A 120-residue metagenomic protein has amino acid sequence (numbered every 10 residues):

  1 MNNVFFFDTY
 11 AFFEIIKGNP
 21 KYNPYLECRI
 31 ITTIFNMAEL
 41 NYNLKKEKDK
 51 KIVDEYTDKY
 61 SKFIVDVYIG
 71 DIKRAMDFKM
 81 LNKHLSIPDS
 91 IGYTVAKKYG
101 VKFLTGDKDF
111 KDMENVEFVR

Functional and structural regions predicted by a protein language model:
M1-F6, T33, K97-R120: Acidic, PIN/NYN-like endoribonuclease modules and their adjacent C-terminal/linker elements
M1-T32, N43-E55: Short, well-structured N-terminal submotif of metal-dependent ribonuclease cores
F12, M37-L40, F110-K111: A generic structural signal for short hydrophobic patches within well-formed alpha-helices
L26, Y60, M113-E114: Short, structured coil segments at secondary-structure junctions
F35-I72: Active-site-proximal, substrate-binding regions of enzyme catalytic domains and RNA-binding/basic surfaces
E47-K51, K83, V119-R120: Short, hinge-like loop/turn segments at secondary-structure boundaries
I64-G106: Active-site neighborhoods of divalent-metal-dependent phosphate/nucleic-acid chemistry enzymes
